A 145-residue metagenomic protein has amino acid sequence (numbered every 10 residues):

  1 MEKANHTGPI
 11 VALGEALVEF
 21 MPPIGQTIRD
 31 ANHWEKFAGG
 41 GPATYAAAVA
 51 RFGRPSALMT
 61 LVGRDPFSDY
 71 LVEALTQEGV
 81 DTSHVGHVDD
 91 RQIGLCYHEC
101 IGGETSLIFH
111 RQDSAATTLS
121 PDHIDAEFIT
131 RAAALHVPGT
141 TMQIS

Functional and structural regions predicted by a protein language model:
M1-D81, A116-D122: Glycine-rich phosphate/adenosyl-contacting loop at the front of the ribokinase-like
P55-T140: Conserved N-terminal subdomain of the carbohydrate kinase-like
M142-S145: Glycine/threonine-rich flexible loop motifs
